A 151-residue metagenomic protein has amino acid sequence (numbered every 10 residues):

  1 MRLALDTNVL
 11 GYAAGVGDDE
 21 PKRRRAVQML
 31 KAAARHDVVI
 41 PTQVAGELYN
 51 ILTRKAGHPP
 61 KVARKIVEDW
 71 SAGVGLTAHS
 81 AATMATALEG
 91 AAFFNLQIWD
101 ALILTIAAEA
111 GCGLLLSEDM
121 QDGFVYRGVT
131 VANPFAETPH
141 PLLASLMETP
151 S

Functional and structural regions predicted by a protein language model:
M1-I40, K55-V62, T138-A144, E148-S151: Short, well-structured N-terminal submotif of metal-dependent ribonuclease cores
D37, G75-T77, T130: Conserved beta-strand segments of alpha/beta enzyme cores
V38-Q43, S117: Substrate-recognition element of Asp-dependent hydrolases with the DxDx(T/V) motif
T42-G46, E68-F93: Acidic catalytic patch
A45, Y49, T53-S71: Glycine/small-residue-rich phosphate/adenosyl-binding loop
L104, E109-S151: Acidic, PIN/NYN-like endoribonuclease modules and their adjacent C-terminal/linker elements
